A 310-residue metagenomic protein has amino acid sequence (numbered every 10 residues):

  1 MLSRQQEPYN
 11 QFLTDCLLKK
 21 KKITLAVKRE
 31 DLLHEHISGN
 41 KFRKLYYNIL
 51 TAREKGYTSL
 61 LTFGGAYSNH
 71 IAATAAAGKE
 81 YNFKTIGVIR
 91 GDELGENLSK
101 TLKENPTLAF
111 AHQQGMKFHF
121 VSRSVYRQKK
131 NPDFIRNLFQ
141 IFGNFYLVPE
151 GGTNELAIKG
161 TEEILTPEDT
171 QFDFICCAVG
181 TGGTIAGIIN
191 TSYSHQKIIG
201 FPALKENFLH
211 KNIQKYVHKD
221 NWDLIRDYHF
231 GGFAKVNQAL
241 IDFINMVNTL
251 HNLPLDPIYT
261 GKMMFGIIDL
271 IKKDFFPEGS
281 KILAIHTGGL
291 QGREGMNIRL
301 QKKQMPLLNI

Functional and structural regions predicted by a protein language model:
M1-I310: PLP-dependent amino-acid enzyme catalytic core
